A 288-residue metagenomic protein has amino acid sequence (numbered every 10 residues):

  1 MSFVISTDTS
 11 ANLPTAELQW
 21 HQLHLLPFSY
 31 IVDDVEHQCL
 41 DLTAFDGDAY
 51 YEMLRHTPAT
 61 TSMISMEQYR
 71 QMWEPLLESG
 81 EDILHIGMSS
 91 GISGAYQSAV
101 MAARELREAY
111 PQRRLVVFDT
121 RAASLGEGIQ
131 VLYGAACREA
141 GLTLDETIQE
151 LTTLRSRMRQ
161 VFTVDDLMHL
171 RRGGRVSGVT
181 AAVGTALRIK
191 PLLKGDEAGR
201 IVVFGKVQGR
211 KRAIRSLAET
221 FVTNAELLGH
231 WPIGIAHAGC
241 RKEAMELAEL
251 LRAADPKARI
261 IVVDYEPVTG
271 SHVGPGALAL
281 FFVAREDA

Functional and structural regions predicted by a protein language model:
V4, S10-L18, L23-D34, G91 (+4 more regions): Mixed-charge interfacial surface used for oligomerization/domain docking and macromolecular partner engagement
V4-Q68: N-terminal glycine-rich anion-binding loop in soluble enzyme alpha/beta folds
H37, Y50-Y51, Y69, W73 (+5 more regions): Aromatic side chains
A44-Y50, W73, E78, E105: A short glycine/small-residue-enriched secondary-structure motif
E52-A59, E78, S156, E226: Generic surface-pattern signal
R55-T57, M63-I92, Q97, M101 (+2 more regions): Glycine-rich phosphate- or other oxyanion-binding loops that anchor nucleotides, phosphorylated ligands
E74, D82-H85, R107, P111-V117: A generic structural signal for ordered secondary structure
